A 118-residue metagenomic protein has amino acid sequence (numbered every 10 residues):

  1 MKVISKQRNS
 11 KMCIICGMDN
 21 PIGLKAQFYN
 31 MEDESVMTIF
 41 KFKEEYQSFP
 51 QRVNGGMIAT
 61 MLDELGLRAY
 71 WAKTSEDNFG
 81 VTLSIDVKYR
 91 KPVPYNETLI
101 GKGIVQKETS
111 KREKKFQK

Functional and structural regions predicted by a protein language model:
M1-K6, V93-Y95, I104-K118: HotDog/MaoC-like acyl-thioester-processing domains
M1-Y46: Non-catalytic linker/capping segments at the edges of enzyme domains
N20-I22, T98, S110-R112: Short solvent-exposed loop/turn micro-motifs enriched in small/polar/acidic residues
G23, T82-S84, R112-K114: Short coil/loop residues immediately preceding or within conserved phosphate-binding loops of NTP-utilizing enzyme
M37-D63: A conserved, well-ordered hydrophobic junction motif at loop->secondary-structure transitions
M37-I39, D86, I100-K102, K114-K118: Beta-strand secondary-structure signal
F42-E44, K91, K107: Non-catalytic surface loops within mature trypsin-like serine protease
L65-I100, V105: Hydrophobic beta-strand-centered segment that forms part of the acyl-chain substrate-binding groove
